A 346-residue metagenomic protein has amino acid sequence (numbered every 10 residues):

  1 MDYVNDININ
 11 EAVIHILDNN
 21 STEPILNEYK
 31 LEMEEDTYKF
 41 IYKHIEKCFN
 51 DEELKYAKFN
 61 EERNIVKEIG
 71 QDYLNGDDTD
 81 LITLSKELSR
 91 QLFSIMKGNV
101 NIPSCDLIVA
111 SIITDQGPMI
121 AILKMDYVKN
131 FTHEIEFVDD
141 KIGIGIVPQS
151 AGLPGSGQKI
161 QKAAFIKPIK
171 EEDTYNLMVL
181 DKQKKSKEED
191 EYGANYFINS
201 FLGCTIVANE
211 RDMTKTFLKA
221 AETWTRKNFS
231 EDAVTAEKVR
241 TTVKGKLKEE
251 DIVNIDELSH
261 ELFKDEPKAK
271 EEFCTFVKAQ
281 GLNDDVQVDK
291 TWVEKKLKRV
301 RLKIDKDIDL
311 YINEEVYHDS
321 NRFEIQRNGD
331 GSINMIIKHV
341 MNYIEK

Functional and structural regions predicted by a protein language model:
D2-K296: Long, hydrophobic alpha/beta structural blocks
E257-K346: C-terminal structured domains
